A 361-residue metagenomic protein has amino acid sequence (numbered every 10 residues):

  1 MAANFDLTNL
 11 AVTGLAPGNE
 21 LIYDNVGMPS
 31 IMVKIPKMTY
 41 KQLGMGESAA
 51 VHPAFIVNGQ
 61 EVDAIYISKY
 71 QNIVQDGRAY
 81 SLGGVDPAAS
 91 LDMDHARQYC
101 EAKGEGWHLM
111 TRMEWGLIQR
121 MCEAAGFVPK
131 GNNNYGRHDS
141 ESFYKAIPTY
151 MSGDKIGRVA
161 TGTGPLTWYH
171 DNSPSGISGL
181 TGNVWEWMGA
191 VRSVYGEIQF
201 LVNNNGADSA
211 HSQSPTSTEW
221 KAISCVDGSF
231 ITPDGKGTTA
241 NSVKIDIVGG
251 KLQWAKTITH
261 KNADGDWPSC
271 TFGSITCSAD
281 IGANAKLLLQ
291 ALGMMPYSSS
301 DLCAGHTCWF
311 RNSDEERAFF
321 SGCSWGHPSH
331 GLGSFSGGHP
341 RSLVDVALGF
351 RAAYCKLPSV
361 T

Functional and structural regions predicted by a protein language model:
M1-E20: Charged, compositionally biased non-catalytic regions
M1-N4, T149-G157, D171-P174, L180 (+2 more regions): C-terminal, surface-exposed recognition/capping segments
A11, L43, S48, D76 (+8 more regions): Alpha-helical context
P17-V26, G136-F143, C303-N312: Short low-complexity stretches enriched in small and charged residues
I22-G106, Y195-N262, R317, G349-R351: Extracellular adhesion/carbohydrate-recognition regions
A50-G179, S209, N262, T276: Short aromatic-cysteine micro-motif
Q75-D76, G116-Q119, E186, V194-E197 (+1 more regions): Short catalytic/ligand-binding loop motif for oxyanion handling, primarily in non-cytosolic enzymes, centered on
E123-V128, R192, L201-N203: Short secondary-structure boundary/capping segments
